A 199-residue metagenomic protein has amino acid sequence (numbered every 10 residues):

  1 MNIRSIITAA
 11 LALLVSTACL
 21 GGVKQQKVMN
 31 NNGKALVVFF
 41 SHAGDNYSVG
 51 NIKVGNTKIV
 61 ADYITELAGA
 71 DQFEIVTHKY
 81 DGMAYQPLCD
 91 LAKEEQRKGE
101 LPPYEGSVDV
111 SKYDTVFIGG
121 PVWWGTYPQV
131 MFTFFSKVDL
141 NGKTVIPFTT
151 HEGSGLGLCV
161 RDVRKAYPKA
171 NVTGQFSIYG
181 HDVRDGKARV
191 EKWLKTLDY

Functional and structural regions predicted by a protein language model:
M1-I7: Bacterial N-terminal signal peptides that target proteins for export
T8-T17: Bacterial N-terminal signal peptides
C19-T115, G125, F132, R189-Y199: N-terminal beta1-alpha1-beta2 submodule of the flavodoxin-like/Rossmannoid cofactor-binding fold
H42-D45, T77-D81, V122-T126, H151-L156 (+1 more regions): Solvent-exposed loop/turn segments at secondary-structure junctions within structured extracellular/periplasmic domains
S111, S136-G142, A166-Y167: Short, conserved loop/helix-junction motifs that constitute active-site signature segments in enzyme catalytic cores
I146-D182: Short, glycine-/small-residue-rich phosphate/pyrophosphate-handling segment
N171-Y199: A charged, well-structured terminal subsegment
